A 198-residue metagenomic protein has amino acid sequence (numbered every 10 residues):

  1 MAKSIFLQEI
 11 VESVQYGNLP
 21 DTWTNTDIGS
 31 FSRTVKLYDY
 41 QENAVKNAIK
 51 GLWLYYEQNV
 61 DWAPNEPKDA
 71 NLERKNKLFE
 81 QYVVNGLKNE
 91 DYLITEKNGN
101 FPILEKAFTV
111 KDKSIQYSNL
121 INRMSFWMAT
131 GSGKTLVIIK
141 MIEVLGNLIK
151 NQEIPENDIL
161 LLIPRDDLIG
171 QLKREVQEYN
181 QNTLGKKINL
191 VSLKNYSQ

Functional and structural regions predicted by a protein language model:
M1-Q198: RecA-like P-loop NTPase motor core of helicase/translocase proteins
